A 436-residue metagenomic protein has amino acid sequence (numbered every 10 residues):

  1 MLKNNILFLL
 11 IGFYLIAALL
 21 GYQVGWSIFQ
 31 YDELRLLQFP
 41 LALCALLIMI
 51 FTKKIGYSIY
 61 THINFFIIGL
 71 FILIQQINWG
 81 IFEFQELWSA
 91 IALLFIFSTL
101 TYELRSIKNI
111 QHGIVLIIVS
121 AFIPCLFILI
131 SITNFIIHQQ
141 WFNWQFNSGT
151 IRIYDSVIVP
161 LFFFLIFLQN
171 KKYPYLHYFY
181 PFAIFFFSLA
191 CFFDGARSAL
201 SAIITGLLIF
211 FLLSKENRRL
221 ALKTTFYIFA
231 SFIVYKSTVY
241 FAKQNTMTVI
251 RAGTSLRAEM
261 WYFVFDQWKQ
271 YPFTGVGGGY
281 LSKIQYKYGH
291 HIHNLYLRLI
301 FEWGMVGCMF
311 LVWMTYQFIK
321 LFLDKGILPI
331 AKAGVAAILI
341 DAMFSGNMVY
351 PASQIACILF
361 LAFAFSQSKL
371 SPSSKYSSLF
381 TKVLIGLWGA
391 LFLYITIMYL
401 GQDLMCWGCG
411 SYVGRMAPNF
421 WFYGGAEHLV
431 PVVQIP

Functional and structural regions predicted by a protein language model:
F8-W26, P40-E86: N-terminal hydrophobic segments of proteins, predominantly signal-anchor/transmembrane helices of inner/organellar
L37-L41, H62-L73, G80-E103, I118-F122 (+1 more regions): Aromatic-anchored transmembrane helix interface
L41-L47, A92-I96, N109-H138, S148-L213 (+6 more regions): Alpha-helical transmembrane segments of multi-pass inner-membrane proteins
L43, F163-I166, G334-M343, N347-A390 (+1 more regions): Transmembrane alpha-helices of multi-pass inner-membrane enzymes
Q169-T238, S366-Q367, K375-G389: Hydrophobic alpha-helical segments of polytopic membrane proteins
Y227, F232-F263, K283-Y286, G401-P418: Flexible juxtamembrane loops connecting transmembrane helices in multi-pass membrane enzymes that build or modify
A258-H290, Y296, W303-F310: TM-adjacent membrane-interface loops and short helices in multi-pass inner/ER membrane proteins
S373-P436: Transmembrane helical bundles and short interhelical boundary loops of multi-pass, membrane-embedded
